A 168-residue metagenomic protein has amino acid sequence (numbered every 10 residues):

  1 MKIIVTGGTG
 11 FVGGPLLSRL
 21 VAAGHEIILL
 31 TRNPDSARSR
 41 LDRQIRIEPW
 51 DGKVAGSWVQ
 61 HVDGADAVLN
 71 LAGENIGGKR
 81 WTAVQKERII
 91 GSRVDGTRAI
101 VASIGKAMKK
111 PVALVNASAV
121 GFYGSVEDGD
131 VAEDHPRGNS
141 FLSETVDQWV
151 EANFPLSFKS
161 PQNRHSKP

Functional and structural regions predicted by a protein language model:
K2, E26, A113, Q162: Residues at the starts of beta-strands that form the adenosine-phosphate
I3-A23: N-terminal Rossmann NAD(P)H-binding glycine-rich loop of SDR-like oxidoreductase domains
T6, L30, L71-A72, L114-V120 (+1 more regions): SDR active-site strand-loop-helix element
P15, R19, S103, A152: Rossmann-fold NAD(P)-dependent oxidoreductase module
H25-R32: Conserved glycine-rich Rossmann-like NAD(P)H-binding loop of the short-chain dehydrogenase/reductase
D35, S39-A99: NAD(P)H-binding glycine-rich loop region in Rossmannoid oxidoreductase-like domains and their noncatalytic homologs
K86-R88, T97-S140: Conserved Rossmann-fold NAD(P)-dependent oxidoreductase catalytic core, especially the SDR/UDP-sugar
N139-S166: Active-site Tyr-X1-5-Lys
